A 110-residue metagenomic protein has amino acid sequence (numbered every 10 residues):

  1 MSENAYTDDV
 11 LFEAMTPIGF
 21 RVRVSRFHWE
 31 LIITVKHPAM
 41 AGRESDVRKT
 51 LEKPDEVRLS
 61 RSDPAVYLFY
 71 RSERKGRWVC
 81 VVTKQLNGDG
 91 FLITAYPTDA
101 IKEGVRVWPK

Functional and structural regions predicted by a protein language model:
M1-K110: Ribonuclease/tRNase effector modules and their secretory precursors
